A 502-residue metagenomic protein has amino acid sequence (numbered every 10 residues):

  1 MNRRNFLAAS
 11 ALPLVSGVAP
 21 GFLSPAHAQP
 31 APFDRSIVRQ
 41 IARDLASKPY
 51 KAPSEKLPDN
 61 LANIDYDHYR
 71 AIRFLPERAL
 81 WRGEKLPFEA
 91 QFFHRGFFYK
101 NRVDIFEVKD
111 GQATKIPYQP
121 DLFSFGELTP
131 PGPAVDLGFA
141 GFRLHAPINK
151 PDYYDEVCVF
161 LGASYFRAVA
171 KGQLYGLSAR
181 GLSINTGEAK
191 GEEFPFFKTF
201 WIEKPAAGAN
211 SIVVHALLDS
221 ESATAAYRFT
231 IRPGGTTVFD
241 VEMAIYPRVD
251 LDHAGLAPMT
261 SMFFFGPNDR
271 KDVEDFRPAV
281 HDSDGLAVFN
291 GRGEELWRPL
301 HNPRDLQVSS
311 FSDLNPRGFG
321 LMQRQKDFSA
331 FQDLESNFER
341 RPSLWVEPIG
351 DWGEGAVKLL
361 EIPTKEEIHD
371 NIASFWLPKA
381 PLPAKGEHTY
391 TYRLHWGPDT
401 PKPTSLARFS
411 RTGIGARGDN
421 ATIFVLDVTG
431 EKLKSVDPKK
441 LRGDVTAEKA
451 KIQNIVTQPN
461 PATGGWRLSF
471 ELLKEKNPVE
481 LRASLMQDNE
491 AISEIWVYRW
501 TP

Functional and structural regions predicted by a protein language model:
M1-L14: N-terminal secretory signal peptides and thylakoid transit peptides that target proteins across membranes
Q29-Y66, R73-L75, F93, A330-P502: Terminal accessory/anchoring regions of large secretory-pathway or extracellular enzymes
Y50-E188: Solvent-exposed N-terminal domain segments of exported/luminal and surface proteins
D67, V159-L161, D252, L256-E387 (+1 more regions): A contiguous, surface-exposed recognition patch within enzymatic or periplasmic domains that forms
G176-R232, G353-K358, H369: Extended, loop-rich substrate-binding clefts of extracytoplasmic carbohydrate-active enzymes
A216-F265: Acidic, contiguous internal or C-terminal segments within carbohydrate-active enzymes that form a structured patch used
